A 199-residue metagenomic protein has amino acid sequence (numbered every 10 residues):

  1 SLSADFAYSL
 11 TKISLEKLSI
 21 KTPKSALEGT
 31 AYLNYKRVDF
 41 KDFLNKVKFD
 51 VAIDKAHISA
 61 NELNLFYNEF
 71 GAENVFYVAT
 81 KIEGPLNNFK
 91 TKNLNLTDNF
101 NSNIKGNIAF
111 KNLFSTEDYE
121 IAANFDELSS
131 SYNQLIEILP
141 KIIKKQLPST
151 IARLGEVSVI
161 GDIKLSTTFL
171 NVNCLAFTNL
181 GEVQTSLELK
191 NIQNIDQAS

Functional and structural regions predicted by a protein language model:
L2-T11, K17-I20, L27-L44, N68 (+7 more regions): Extended lipid/amphipathic-ligand handling interfaces
V51: Charged (often Lys/Glu-rich) extended helix/loop segments that serve as interaction or gating elements
A56-E62, L128-L139: Outer-membrane beta-barrel translocator/channel fold
N61-N64, I142-Q146: Extracytoplasmic loops and strand-loop junctions of Gram-negative outer membrane beta-barrel proteins
E69-G71, K145-A152: Glycine-rich phosphate-binding "P-loop"
